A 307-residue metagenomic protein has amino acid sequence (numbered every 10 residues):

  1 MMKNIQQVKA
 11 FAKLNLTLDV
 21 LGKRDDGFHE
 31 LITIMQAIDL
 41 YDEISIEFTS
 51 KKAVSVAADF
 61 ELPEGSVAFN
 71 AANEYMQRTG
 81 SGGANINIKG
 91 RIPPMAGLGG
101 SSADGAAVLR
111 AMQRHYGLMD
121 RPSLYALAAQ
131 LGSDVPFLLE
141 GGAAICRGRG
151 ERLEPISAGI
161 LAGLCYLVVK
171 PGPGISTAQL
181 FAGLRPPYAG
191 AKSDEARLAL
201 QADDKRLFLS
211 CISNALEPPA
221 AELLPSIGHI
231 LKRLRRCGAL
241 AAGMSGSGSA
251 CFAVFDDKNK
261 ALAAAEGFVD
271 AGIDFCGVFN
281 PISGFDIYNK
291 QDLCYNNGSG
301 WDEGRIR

Functional and structural regions predicted by a protein language model:
M1-A96, R114-P122, A158-L161, K170-P173: ATP-binding N-lobe of GHMP and related small-molecule kinases
S50-L62, V108, A129, D204-S213: Short, basic/glycine-rich phosphate-binding loops at helix/coil junctions that contact nucleotide phosphates
V54, E140, C146-A241, D256-L262 (+2 more regions): Conserved, helical-rich catalytic subdomain that frames metal- and/or nucleotide-binding sites in enzyme alpha/beta
M76-N87, A111-L131, D257-D270: Phosphate-handling active-site elements
A96-P122, F137-L139: DPxDG-like acidic metal-binding loop motif
G100-S101, M244-S249: Glycine-rich beta-strand-to-loop/alpha-helix junction loops that act as flexible
G117-S157: Glycine/threonine-rich beta-strand-loop-alpha-helix active-site module that forms ligand/phosphate-binding
F252-V254: Short hydrophobic/aromatic beta-strand micro-patches that form the beta-sheet surface supporting nucleotide- or nucleic
